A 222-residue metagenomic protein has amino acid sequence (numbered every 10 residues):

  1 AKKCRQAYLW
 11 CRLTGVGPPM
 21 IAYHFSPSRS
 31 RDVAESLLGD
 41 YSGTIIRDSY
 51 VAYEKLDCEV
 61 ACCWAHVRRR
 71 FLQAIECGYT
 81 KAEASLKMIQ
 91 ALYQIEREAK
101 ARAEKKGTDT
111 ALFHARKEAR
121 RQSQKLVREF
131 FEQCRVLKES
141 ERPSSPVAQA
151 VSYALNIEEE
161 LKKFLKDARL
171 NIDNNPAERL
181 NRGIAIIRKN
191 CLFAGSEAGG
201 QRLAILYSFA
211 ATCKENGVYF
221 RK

Functional and structural regions predicted by a protein language model:
A1-K222: Catalytic center-proximal scaffold of phosphoryl-transfer enzymes
